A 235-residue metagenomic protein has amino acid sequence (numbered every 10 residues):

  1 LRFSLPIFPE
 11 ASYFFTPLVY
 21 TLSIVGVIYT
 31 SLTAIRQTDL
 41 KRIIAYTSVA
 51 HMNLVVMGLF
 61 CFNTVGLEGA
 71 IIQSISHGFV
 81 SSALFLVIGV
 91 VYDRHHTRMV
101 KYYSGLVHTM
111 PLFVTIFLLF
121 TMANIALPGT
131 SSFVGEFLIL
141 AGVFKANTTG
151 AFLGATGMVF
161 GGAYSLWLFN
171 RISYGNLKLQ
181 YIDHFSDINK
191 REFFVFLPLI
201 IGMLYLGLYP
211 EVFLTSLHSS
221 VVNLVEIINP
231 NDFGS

Functional and structural regions predicted by a protein language model:
L1-I7, Y13-S186: Functional transmembrane alpha-helices
P6-P9, A123-L127, G154-G157, I200-V212 (+1 more regions): Short, Lys/Arg-enriched charge-dense amphipathic segments
M110, L166-S235: Cytoplasmic/organellar membrane-interface segments at the starts of transmembrane helices in multi-pass inner-membrane
